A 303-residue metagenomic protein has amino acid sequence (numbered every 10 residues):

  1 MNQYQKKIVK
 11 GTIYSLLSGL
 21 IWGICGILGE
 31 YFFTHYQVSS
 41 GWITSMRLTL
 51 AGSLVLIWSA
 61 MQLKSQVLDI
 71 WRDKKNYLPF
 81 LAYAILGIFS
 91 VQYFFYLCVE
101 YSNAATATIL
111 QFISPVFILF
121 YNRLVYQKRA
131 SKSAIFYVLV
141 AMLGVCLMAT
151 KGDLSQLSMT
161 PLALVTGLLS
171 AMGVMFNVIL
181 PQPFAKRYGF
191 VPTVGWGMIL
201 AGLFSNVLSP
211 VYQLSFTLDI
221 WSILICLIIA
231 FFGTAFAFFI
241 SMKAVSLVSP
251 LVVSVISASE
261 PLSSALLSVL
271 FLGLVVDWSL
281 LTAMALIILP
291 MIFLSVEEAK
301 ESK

Functional and structural regions predicted by a protein language model:
M1-M46, Q156-P183, L203: Glycine-/small-residue-enriched transmembrane alpha-helix faces in small-molecule transporters and effluxers
G19, M46, Q92, T106-I113 (+2 more regions): Helix-helix packing/entry segments at the starts of transmembrane helices
W22-G23, Y83-Q92, P115, A149 (+4 more regions): Transmembrane alpha-helical core positions of polytopic small-molecule transporters
I27-S39, V67-D69, L97-E100, A149-T160 (+2 more regions): Membrane-interface helix termini and inter-helical loops of multi-pass transporters
Y36-S90, F117-Y121, M172-L180, V194-Y212 (+1 more regions): Transmembrane alpha-helices of multi-pass small-molecule transport proteins
L48, A149-K151, S222, S257-K303: C-terminal-most transmembrane helix of multi-pass membrane proteins
L54, S114-L139, L262-L281: C-terminal transmembrane-helix exit sites in multi-pass transporters
Q62-A105, L147, A230-V248: Specific transmembrane alpha-helical segments of multi-pass solute transporters/efflux pumps, especially DMT/EamA
